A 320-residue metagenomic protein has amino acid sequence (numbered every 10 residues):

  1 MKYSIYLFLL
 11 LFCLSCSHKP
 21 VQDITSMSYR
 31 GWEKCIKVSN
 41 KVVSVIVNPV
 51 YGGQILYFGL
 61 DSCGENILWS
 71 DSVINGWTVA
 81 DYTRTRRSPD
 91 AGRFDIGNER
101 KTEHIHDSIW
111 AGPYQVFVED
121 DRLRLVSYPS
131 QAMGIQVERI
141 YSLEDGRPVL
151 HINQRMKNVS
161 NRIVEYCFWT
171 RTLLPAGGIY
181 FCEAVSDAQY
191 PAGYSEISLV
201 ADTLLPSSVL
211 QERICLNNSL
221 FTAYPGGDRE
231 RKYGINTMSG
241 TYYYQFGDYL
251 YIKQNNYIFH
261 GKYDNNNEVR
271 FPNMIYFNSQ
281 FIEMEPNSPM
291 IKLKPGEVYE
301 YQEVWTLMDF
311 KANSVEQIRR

Functional and structural regions predicted by a protein language model:
S4-L14: Sec-dependent N-terminal signal peptides
S17-H151, K157-R320: Surface-exposed acidic/polar loop and edge beta-strand patches at domain peripheries
